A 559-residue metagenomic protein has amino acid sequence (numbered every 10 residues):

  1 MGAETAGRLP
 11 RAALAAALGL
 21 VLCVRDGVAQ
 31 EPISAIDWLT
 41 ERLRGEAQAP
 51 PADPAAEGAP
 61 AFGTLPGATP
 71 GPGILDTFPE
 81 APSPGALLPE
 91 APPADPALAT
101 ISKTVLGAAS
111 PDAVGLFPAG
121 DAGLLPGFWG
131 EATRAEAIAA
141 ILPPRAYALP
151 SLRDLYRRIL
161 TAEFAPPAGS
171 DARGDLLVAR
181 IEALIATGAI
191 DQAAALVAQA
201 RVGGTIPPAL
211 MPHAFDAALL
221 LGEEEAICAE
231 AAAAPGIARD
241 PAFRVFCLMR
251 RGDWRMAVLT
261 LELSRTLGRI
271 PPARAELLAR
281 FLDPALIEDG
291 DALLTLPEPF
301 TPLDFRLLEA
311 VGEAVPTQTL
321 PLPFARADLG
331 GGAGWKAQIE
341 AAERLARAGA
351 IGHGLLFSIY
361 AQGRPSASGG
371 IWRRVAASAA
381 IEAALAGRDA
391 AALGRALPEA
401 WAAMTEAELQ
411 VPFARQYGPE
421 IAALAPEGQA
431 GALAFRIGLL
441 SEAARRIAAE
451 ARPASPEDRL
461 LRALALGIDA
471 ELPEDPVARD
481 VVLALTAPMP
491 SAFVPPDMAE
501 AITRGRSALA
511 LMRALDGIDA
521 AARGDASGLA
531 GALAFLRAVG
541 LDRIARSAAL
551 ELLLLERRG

Functional and structural regions predicted by a protein language model:
M1-A35, Q48, A52-A56: Gram-negative bacterial Sec-dependent N-terminal signal peptides
Q30-G559: Alpha-helical solenoid repeat scaffolds
